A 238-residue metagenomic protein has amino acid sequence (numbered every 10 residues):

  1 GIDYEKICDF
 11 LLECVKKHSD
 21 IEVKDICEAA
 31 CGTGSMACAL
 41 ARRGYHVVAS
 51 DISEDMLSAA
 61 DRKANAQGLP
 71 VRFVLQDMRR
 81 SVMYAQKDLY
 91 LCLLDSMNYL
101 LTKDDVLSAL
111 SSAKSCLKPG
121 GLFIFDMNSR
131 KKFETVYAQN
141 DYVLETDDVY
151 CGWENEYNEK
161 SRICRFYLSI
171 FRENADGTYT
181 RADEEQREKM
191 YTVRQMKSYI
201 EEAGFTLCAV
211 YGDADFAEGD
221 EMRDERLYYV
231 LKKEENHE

Functional and structural regions predicted by a protein language model:
Y4-E22: Conserved alpha-helix/loop element of class I SAM-dependent methyltransferases that forms part of the SAM/SAH-binding
E22-A30: Conserved class I S-adenosyl-L-methionine
S35-R80: Class I SAM-dependent methyltransferase SAM/SAH-binding core
V82-L89: A short acidic, Gly/Pro-enriched loop at the edge of an enzyme's catalytic core that lines a small-molecule cofactor
L93-D95: Residues lining the SAM
L107-P119: A short glycine-rich, Lys/Arg-flanked "PGG" loop and its adjoining helix->strand segment in the class I
I124-K197: SAM-dependent methyltransferase
R187-E238: C-terminal lobe and adjacent flexible extensions of AdoMet/dcAdoMet transferase-like proteins
